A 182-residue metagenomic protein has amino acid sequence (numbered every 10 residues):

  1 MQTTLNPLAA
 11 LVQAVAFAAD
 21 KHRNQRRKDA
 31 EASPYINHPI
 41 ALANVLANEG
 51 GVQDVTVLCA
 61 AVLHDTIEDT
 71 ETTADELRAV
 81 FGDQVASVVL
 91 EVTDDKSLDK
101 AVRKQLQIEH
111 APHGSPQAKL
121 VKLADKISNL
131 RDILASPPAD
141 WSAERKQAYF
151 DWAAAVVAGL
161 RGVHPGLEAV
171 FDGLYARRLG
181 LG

Functional and structural regions predicted by a protein language model:
M1-G182: Active-site helical microenvironments for divalent-metal-assisted chemistry
